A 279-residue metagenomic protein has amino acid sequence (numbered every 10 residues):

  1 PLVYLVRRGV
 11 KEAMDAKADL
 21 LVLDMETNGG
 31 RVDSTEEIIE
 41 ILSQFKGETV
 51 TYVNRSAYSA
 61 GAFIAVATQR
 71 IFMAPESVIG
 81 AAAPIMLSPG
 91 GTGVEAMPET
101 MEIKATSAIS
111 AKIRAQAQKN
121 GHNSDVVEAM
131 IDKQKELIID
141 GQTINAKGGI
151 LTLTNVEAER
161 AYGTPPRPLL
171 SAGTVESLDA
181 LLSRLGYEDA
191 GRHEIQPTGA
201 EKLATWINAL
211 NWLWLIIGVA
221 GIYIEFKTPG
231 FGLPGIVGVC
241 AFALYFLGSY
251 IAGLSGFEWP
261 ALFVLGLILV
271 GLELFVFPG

Functional and structural regions predicted by a protein language model:
P1-A204: Soluble extramembrane regions of membrane proteins in the secretory/endomembrane system
P197-G279: Transmembrane alpha-helical segments that form the functional core of multipass membrane systems
